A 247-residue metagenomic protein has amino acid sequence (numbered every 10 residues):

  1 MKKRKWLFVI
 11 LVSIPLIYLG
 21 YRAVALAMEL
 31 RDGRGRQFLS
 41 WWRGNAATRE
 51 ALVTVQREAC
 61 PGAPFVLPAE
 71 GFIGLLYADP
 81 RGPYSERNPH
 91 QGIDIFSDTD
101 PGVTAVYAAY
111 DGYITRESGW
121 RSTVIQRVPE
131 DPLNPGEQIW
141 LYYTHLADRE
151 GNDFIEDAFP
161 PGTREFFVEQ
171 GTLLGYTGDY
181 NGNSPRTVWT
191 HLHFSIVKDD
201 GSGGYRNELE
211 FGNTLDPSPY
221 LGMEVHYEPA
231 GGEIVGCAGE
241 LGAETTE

Functional and structural regions predicted by a protein language model:
M1-L19, A23: N-terminal Sec-pathway targeting helices
R22-T123, R127-D131, Q170, D179 (+1 more regions): Surface-exposed, glycine-biased beta-strand/turn segments
F96, T144, S195-V197: Residues in well-ordered beta-strands of folded domains
G102, E150-F154, N183-P185: A generic structural signal for short coil/turn motifs at secondary-structure boundaries
A108-G162, T190-H191: Zn2+-dependent peptidoglycan hydrolase active-site motif and core
Q138-I139, A158-T172, T187-E247: Acidic, glycine-rich catalytic/binding loops that coordinate metals and/or anionic ligands
R149, Y180-G182, D199-S202: Short Gly/Pro-enriched loop/turn and capping motifs at secondary-structure junctions
T177-H191: Active-site loop architecture of trypsin-fold serine endopeptidases
